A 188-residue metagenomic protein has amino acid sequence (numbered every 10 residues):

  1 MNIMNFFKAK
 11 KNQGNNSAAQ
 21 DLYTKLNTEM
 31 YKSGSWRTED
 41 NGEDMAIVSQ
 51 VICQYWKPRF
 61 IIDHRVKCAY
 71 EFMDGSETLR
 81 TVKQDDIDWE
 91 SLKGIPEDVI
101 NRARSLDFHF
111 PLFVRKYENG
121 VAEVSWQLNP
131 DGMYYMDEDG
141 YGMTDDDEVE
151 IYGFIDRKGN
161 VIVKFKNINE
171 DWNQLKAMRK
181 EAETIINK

Functional and structural regions predicted by a protein language model:
M1, N12-Q13, T184-K188: Short intrinsically disordered terminal tails
M1-K8, P58, K176: Short, aromatic- and cysteine-enriched interfacial helices/patches that mediate contacts at lipid membranes
N5-A18: Low-complexity, charge- and small-residue-enriched intrinsically disordered regions
A18-K188: Residue-level detector of conserved, function-critical positions
